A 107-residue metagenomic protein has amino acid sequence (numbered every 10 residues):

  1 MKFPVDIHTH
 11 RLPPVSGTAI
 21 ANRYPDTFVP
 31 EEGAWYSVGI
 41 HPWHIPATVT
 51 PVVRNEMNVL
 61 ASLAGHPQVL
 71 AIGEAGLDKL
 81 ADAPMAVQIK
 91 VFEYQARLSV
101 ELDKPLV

Functional and structural regions predicted by a protein language model:
M1-V107: Mid-domain alpha/beta scaffold segments of enzyme catalytic cores
